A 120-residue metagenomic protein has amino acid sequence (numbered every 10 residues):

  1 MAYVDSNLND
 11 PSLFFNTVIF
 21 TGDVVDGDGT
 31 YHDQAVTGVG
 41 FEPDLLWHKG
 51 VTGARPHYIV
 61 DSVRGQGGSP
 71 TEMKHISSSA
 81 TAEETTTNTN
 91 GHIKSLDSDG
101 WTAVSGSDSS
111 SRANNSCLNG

Functional and structural regions predicted by a protein language model:
M1-G120: Surface-exposed molecular-recognition determinants
